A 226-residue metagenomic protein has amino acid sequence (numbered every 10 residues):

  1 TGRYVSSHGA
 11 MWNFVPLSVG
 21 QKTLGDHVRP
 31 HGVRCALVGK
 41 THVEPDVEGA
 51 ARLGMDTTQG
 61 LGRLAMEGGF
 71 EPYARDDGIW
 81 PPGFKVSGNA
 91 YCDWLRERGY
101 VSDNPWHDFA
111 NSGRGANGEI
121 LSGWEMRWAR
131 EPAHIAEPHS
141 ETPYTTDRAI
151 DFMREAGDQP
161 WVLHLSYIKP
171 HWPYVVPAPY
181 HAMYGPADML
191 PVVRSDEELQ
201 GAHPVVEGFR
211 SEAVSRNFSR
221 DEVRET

Functional and structural regions predicted by a protein language model:
T1-T226: Formylglycine-dependent sulfatase
